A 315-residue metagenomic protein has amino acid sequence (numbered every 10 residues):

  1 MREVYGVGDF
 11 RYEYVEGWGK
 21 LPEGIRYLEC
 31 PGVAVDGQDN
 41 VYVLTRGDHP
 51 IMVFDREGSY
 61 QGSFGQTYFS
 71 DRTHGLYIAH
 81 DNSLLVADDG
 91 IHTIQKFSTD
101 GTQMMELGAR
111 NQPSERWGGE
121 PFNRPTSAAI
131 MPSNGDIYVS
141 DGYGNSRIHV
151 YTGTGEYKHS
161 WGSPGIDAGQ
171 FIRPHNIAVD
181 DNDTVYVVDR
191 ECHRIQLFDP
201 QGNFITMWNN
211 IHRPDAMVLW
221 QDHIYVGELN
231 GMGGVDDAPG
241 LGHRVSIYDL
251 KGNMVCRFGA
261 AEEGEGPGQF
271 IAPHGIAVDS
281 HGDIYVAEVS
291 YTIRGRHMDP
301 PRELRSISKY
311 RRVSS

Functional and structural regions predicted by a protein language model:
M1-S315: Eukaryotic scaffold repeat domains enriched in small/polar residues
